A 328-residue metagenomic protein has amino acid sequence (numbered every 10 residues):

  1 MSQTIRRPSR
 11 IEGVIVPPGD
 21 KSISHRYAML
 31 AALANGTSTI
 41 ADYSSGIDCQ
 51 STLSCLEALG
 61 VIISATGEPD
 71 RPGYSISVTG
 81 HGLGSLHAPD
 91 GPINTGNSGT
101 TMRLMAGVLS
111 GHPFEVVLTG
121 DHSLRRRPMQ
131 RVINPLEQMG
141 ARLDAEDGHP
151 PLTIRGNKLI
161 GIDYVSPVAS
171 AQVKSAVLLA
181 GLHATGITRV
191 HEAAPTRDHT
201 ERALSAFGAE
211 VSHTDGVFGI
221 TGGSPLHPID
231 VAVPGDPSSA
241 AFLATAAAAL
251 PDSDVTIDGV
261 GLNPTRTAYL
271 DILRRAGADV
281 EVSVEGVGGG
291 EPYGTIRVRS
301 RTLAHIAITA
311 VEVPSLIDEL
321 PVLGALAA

Functional and structural regions predicted by a protein language model:
M1-A328: Structural preference for solvent-exposed beta-strand-turn elements and adjacent flexible terminal/loop segments within
